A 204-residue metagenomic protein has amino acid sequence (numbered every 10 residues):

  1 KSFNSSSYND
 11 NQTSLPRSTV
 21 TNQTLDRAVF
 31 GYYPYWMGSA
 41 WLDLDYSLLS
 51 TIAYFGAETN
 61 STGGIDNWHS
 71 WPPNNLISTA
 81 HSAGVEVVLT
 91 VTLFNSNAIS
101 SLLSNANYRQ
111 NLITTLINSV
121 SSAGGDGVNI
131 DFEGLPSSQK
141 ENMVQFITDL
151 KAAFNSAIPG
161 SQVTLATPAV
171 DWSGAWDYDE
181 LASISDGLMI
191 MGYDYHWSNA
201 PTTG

Functional and structural regions predicted by a protein language model:
K1-N118: Glycan-recognition patch characteristic of GH18 chitinases/ENGases and related GlcNAc/peptidoglycan-binding proteins
S14-T21, I52, N95, I130 (+2 more regions): Generic detector of short, locally flexible boundary/turn motifs and exposed helical patches
L25-F30, L48-T51, H81-V88, A123-V128 (+2 more regions): Loop/turn elements at helix/coil->beta-strand transitions in domains of secreted/extracellular proteins
Y33, G56, L89-L93, F132-G134 (+2 more regions): A cross-domain feature marking catalytic cores of carbohydrate-active enzymes and several ubiquitous metabolic/repair
D45-Y54, N105-E133, D177-H196: Structural recognition of alpha->loop->beta junctions
T62-W71, T114, P136-G204: Substrate-binding surface in catalytic domains of secreted glycosidases
